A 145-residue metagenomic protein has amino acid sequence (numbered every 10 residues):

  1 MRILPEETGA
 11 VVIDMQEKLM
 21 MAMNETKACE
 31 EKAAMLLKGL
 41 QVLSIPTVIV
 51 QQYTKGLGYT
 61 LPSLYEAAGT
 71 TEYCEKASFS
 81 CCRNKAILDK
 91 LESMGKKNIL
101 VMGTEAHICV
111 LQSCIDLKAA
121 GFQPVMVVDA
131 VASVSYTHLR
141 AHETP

Functional and structural regions predicted by a protein language model:
M1-S78, K90, Q123, R140: Active-site acidic carboxylates
A22, L57, N84, V110 (+1 more regions): Alpha-helix N-cap/helix-start motif
L36, S113-C114, T137: Aromatic/hydrophobic pocket-lining residues that form π-stacking "cages" and hydrophobic walls in ligand
T54-K55, E105-C109, A132: Gly/Ser/Thr-rich loops at beta-strand to alpha-helix junctions that form or flank small-molecule/cofactor-binding
E72-C82, V128-V131: A short, structured active-site edge motif that brings together acidic residues
K76, S80-A119: Internal catalytic-core helix/loop-beta-alpha segment that presents or stabilizes conserved functional determinants
L100-G103, Q123-Y136: A short glycine-rich beta-strand->turn/loop micro-motif centered on a GG-aromatic cluster
H138-P145: Single conserved hydrophobic/aromatic residue that forms the stacking wall/gate of nucleotide- or nucleobase-binding
